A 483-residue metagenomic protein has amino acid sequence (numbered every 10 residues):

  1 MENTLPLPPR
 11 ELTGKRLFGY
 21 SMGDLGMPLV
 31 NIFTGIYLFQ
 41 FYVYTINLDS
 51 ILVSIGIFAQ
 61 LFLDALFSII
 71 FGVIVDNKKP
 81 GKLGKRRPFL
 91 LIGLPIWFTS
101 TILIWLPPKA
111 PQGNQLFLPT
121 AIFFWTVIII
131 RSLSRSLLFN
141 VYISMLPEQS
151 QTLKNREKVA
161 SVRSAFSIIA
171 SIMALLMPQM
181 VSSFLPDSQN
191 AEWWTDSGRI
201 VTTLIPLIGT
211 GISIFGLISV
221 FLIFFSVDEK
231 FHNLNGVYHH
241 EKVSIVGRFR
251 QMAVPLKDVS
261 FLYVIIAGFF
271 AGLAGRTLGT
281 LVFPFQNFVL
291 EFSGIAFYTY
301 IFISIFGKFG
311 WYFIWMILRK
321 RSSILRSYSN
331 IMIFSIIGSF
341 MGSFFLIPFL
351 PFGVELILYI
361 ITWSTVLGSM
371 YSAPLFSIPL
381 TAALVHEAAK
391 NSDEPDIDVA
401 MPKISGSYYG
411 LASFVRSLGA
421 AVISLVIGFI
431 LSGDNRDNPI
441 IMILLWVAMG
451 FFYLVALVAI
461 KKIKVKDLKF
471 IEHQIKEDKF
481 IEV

Functional and structural regions predicted by a protein language model:
E2-V483: Membrane-embedded alpha-helical bundles of multi-pass transporters/translocases, especially carrier/permease families
